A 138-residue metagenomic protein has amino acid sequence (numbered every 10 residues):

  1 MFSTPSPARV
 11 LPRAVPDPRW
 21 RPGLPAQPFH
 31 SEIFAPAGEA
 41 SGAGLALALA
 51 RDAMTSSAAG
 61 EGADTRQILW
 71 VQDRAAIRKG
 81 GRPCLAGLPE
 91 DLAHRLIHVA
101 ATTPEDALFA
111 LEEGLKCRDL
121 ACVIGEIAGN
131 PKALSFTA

Functional and structural regions predicted by a protein language model:
M1-W70, E90-D91: Detector for small/aliphatic-rich hydrophobic stretches
H30-F34, R95-H98, I127-A128: Short, basic, glycine/proline-bearing loop/turn elements
E39-A40, A76-I77, P131: Gly/Ser/Thr-rich loops at beta-strand to alpha-helix junctions that form or flank small-molecule/cofactor-binding
G44-A46, K79-P83, S135: A short acidic (Asp/Glu
L45-L49, F109-E112, A138: A short acidic, amphipathic alpha-helical/loop segment
T65-A121: Conserved inter-motif catalytic segment of the P-loop NTP-binding fold
R118-N130: Conserved P-loop NTPase "ATPase switch" module shared by AAA+ and STAND
N130-A138: A contiguous pocket-lining binding segment that forms or flanks enzyme active sites
